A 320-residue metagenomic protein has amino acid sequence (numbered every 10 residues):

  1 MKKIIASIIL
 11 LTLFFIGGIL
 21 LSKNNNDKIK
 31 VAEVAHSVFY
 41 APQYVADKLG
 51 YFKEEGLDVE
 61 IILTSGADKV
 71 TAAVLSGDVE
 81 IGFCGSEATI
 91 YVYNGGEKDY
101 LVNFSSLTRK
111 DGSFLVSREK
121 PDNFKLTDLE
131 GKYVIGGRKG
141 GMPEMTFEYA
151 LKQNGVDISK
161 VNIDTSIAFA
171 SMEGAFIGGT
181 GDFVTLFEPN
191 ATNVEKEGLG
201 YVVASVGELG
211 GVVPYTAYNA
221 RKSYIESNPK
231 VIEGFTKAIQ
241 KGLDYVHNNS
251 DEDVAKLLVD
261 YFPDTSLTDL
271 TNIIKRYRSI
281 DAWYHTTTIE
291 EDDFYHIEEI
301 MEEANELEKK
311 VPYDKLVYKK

Functional and structural regions predicted by a protein language model:
M1-L49, K53-E55, Y295-K320: N-terminal hydrophobic or amphipathic helices and topogenic motifs
D27-V156, I163-I167, A175, D182-P189 (+3 more regions): Short, glycine-/small- and polar/acidic-enriched structural segments that line small-molecule recognition paths
Y44, I90, E148, T192 (+3 more regions): Predominant activation on well-ordered alpha-helical scaffold segments within soluble catalytic domains
A46, S86, M145, Y218 (+2 more regions): A generic alpha-helix surface/boundary motif
E60, D68, T271-D281, V311-K320: Short linear loop/turn motifs
V79, F83, I177, R278-E291 (+1 more regions): Short amphipathic alpha-helical segments at helix boundaries and their inter-helical linkers
A88, A170-Y261: Pocket-lining segment of extracytoplasmic ligand-binding domains
E226-E306: Secondary-structure end/capping motifs
